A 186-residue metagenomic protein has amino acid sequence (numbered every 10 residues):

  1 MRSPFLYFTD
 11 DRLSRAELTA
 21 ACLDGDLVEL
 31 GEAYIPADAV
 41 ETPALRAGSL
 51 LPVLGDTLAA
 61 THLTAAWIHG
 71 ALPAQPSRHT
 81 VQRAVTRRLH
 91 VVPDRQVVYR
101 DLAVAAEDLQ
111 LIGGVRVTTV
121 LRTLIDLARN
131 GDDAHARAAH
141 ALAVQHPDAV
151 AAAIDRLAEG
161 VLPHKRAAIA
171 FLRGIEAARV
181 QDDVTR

Functional and structural regions predicted by a protein language model:
M1-R186: Short gly/ser-rich loop at a beta-strand->alpha-helix junction or flexible surface loop bordering the NTP-binding
